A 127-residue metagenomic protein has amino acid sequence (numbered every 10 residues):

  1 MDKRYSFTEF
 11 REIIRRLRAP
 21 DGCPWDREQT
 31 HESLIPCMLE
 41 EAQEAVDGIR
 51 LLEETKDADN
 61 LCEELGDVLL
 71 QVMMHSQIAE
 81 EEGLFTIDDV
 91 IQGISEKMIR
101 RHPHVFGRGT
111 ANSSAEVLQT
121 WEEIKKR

Functional and structural regions predicted by a protein language model:
M1-E64, L70-R127: Flexible "arm" and connector segments at domain edges
